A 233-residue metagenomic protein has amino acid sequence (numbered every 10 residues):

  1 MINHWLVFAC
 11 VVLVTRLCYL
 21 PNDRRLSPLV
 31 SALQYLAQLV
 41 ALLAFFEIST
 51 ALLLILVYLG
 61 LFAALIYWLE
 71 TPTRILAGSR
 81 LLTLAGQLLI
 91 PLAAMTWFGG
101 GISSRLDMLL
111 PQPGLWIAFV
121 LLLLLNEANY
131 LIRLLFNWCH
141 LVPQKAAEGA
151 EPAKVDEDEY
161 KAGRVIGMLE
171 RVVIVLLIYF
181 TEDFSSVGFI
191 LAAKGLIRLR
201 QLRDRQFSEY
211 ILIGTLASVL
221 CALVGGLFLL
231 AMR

Functional and structural regions predicted by a protein language model:
H4-R24: N-terminal signal-anchor/start-transfer transmembrane helix
D23-V30, R198-L220: Interfacial loop-to-transmembrane junctions
R25-Y35, I75-L89, L212: Cytoplasmic-side transmembrane-helix entry/capping segments in multi-pass membrane proteins
Q34-Q38, Q87-P91, R164-V175, S218-L220: Core segments of transmembrane alpha-helices that mediate helix-helix packing or line hydrophobic substrate/ligand
E70-H140: Long, highly hydrophobic alpha-helical transmembrane signal-anchor segments
L131-I166, Q201: Cytosolic, membrane-interface loops and tails of multi-pass inner-membrane proteins
G163-G195: Alpha-helical transmembrane segments of helical membrane proteins, especially in multi-pass transport, channel
G225-R233: Juxtamembrane boundary at the C-terminal end of a transmembrane helix
